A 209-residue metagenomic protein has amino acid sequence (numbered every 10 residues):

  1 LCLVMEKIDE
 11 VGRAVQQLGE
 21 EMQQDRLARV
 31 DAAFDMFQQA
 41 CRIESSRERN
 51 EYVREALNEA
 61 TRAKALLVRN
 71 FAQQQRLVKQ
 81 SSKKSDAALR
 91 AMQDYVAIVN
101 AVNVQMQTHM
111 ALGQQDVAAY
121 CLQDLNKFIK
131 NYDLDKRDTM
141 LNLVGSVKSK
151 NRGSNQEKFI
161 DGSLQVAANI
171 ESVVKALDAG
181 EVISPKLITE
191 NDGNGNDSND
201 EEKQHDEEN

Functional and structural regions predicted by a protein language model:
L1-A40: Heptad-repeat coiled-coil amphipathic alpha-helices that mediate oligomerization/assembly
R29-N209: Long, helix-rich, hydrophobic modules that act as membrane-proximal anchors or helical bundle/coiled-coil regulators
